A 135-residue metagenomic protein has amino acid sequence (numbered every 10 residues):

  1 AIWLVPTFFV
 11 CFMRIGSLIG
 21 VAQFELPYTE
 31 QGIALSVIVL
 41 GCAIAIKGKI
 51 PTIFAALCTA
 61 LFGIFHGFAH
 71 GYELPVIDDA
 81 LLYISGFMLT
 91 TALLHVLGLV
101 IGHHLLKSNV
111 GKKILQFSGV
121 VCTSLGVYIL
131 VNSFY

Functional and structural regions predicted by a protein language model:
A1-Y135: Membrane metalloprotein/metal-transporter helix-bundle signature
